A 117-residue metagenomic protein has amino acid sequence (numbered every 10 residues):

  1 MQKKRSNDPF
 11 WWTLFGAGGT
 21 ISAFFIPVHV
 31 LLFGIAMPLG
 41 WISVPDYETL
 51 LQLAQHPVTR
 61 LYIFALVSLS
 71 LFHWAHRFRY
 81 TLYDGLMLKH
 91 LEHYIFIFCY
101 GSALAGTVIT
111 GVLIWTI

Functional and structural regions predicted by a protein language model:
M1-I117: Membrane-embedded alpha-helical bundles that constitute the cytochrome b-like, heme-associated redox core of multi-pass
